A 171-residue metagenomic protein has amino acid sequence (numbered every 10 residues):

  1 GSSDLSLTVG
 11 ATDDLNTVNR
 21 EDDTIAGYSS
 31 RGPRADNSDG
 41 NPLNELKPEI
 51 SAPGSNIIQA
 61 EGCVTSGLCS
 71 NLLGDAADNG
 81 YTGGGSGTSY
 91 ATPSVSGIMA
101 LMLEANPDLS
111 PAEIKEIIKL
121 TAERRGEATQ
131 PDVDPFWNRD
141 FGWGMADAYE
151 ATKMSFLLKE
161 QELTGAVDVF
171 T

Functional and structural regions predicted by a protein language model:
G1-Q59, K119-A122: Catalytic-core segments of hydrolase enzymes
D4, D23, E45, Y90-P93 (+3 more regions): Conserved active-site and cofactor/substrate-binding residues in soluble primary-metabolism enzymes
L5, G27, E49, T82 (+2 more regions): Short, flexible coil/turn micro-motifs enriched in small/turn-prone residues
S30-R34, G62, A146, E150-A151: Short capping/connector residues at structural and topological boundaries
P53-F136: Hydrolase catalytic cores
W137, M145-T171: Secreted peptidase-domain scaffold signal
